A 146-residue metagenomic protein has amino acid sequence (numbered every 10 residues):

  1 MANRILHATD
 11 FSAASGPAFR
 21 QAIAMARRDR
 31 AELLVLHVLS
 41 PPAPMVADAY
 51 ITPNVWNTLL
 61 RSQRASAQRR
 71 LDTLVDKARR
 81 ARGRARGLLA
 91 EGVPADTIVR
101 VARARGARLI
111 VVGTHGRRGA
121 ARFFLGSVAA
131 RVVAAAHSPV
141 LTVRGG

Functional and structural regions predicted by a protein language model:
M1, R28, T73-I110: Structural beta-alpha unit
A2-N54: Small/aliphatic-rich secondary-structure junction motif
L36, R86-A90, L141: General small-molecule cofactor/ligand-binding pocket signal
H37, G113-H115, R144-G145: Short secondary-structure boundary segments
Y50-N54, A104-G106, V128-A129: Short, hinge-like loop/turn segments at secondary-structure boundaries
N54-R69: A short acidic, glycine-rich active-site loop that binds or catalyzes chemistry on phosphate/adenosine moieties
L109-A134: Glycine-rich, Arg-bearing micro-motifs that act as flexible, cationic patches
S138-G146: Short, flexible loop segments at boundaries between secondary-structure elements
